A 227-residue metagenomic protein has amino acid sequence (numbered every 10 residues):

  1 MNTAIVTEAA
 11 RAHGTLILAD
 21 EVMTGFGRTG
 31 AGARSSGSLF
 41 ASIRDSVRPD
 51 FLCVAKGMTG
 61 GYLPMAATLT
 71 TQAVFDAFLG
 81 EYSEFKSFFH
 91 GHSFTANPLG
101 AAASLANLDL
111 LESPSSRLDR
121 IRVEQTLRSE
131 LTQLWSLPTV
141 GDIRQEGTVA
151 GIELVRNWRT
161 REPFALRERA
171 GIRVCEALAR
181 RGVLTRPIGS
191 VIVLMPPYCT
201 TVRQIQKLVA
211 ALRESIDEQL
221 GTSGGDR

Functional and structural regions predicted by a protein language model:
M1-R227: Conserved N-terminal phosphate-binding loop of PLP-dependent enzymes in the Aspartate aminotransferase
